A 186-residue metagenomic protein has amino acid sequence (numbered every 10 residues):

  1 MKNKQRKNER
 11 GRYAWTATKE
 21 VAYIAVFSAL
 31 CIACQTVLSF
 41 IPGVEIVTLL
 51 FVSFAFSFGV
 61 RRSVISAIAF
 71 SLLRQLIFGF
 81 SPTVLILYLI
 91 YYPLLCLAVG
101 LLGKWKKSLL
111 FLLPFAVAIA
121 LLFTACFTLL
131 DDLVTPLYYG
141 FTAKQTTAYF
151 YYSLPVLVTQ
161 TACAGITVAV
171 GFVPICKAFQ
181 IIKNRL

Functional and structural regions predicted by a protein language model:
K2-S57, R61-I65: Hydrophobic transmembrane alpha-helices
R12-T16, L102-F115: Membrane-interface helix-boundary motifs at transmembrane edges
A25-A29, A33, L49, S53 (+10 more regions): Residue-level signature of the transmembrane alpha-helical core of multi-pass small-molecule transporters
I32-I46, I68-G103, K144: Interfacial aromatic-anchored transmembrane helix boundaries in multi-pass membrane proteins
F40, E45, S81-P82, I86 (+1 more regions): Membrane-embedded alpha-helical hairpins and interfacial helices in multi-pass inner-membrane proteins
S57-R61, A98-K107, V173-Q180: Structural signal for the C-terminal ends of transmembrane alpha-helices and the immediately following loop
